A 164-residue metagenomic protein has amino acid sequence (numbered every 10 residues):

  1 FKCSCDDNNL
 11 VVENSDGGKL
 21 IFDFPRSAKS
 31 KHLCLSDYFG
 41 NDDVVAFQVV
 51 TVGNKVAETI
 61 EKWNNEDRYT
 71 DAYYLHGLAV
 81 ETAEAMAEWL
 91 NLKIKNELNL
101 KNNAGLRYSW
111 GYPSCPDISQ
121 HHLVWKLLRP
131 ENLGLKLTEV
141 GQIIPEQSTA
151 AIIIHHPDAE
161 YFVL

Functional and structural regions predicted by a protein language model:
F1-N9, R26, L35, K95-L164: Compositionally biased, low-complexity/repeat regions
F1-Y73, Y161-F162: Active-site loops and adjacent core secondary-structure elements that bind or stabilize anionic groups
G17-G18, G40, G53, G77 (+4 more regions): Residue-identity detector for glycine
V44-Q48, L78, L133: Structural beta-strand/beta-sheet cores of well-ordered domains, especially the beta-sheet scaffolds that support
E61-N64, I94-L98: Composition- and surface-driven signal marking solvent-exposed, interaction-prone regions in large proteins
D71-K93: C-terminal substrate/ligand-recognition segments
